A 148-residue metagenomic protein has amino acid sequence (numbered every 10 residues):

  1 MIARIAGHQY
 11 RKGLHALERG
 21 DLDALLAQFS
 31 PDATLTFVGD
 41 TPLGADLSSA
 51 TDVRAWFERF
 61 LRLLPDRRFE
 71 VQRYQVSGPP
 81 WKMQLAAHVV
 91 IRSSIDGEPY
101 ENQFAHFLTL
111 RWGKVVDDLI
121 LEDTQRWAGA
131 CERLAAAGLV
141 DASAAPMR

Functional and structural regions predicted by a protein language model:
M1, I5, E58-R148: A beta-strand edge to alpha-helix "cap/lid" segment located at domain peripheries
M1-A27, P31, A137-R148: Short, low-complexity N-terminal intrinsically disordered segments enriched in polar/charged residues
K12, F29-S30, A50, R54 (+2 more regions): Secondary-structure boundary/capping motif
A16, L43-G44, D118: Short N-terminal micro-motifs specific to bacterial/archaeal maturation and metal-cluster initiation sites
E18, F37, I95: Short glycine/serine/threonine-biased micro-segments
D23-L26, S30-W81: A solvent-exposed, acidic/Ser-Thr-rich amphipathic alpha-helical stretch
